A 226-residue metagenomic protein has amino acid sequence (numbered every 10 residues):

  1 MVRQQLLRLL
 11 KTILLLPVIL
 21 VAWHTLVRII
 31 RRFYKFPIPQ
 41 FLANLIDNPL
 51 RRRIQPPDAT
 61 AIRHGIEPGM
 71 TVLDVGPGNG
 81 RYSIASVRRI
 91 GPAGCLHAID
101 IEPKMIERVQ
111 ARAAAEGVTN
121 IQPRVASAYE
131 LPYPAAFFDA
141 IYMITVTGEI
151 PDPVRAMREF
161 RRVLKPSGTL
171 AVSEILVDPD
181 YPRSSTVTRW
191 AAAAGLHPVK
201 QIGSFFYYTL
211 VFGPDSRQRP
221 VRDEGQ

Functional and structural regions predicted by a protein language model:
V2-R3, L7-E67: Class I SAM-dependent transferase core
L73-V75, N79-E130: Class I SAM-dependent methyltransferase SAM/SAH-binding core
Y129-I141: A short acidic, Gly/Pro-enriched loop at the edge of an enzyme's catalytic core that lines a small-molecule cofactor
D139-P151: A short SAM/SAH-binding and catalytic strip from SAM-dependent methyltransferases
V154-P166: A short glycine-rich, Lys/Arg-flanked "PGG" loop and its adjoining helix->strand segment in the class I
S167-E174: Conserved beta-strand signature within the Rossmann-like core of class I S-adenosyl-L-methionine
P182-I202: Conserved Class I S-adenosyl-L-methionine
G203-Q226: Core SAM-dependent methyltransferase catalytic element
